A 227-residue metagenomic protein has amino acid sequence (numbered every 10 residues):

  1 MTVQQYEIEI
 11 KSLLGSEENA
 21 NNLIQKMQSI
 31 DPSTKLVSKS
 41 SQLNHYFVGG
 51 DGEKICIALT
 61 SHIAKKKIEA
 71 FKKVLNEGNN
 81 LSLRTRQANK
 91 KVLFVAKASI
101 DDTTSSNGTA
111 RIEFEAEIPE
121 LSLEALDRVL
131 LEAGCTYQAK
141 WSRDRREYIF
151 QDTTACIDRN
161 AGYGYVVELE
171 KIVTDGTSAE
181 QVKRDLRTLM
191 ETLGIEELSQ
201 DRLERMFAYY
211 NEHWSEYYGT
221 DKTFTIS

Functional and structural regions predicted by a protein language model:
M1-D152, E196, Q200-S227: N-terminal strand-loop-strand beta-hairpin
L14-S16, K171-T177: A generic structural motif
V92-A96, V167, T174: Intrinsically disordered, low-complexity regulatory segments enriched in Ser/Thr/Pro and charged residues
A139-V173: Conserved, surface-exposed functional patches that form binding/active-site neighborhoods
T174-M206: Mixed-charge, glycine-accented linear interaction segment located at domain edges/termini
